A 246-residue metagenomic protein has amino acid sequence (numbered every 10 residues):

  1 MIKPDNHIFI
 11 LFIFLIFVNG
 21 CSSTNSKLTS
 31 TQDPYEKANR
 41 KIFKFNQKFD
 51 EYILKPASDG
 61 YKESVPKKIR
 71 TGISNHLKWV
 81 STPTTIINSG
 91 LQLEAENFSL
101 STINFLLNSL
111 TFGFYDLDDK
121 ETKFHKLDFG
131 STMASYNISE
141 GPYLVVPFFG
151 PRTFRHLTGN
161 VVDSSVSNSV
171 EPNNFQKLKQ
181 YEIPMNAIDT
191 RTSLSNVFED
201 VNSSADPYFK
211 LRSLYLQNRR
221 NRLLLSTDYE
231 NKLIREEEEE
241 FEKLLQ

Functional and structural regions predicted by a protein language model:
M1-F9: Bacterial N-terminal signal peptides that target proteins for export
K27-I53: Post-signal peptide N-terminal segment of mature Sec-exported envelope proteins
Y52, A57-K68: Membrane interface segments of multi-pass transport proteins and intramembrane proteases
R70-H76: Beta-rich strand-turn-strand
W79-F154: Mid-length scaffold segments of soluble, non-membrane domains
M133-Q246: A structured, mid-to-C-terminal "fold-capping" secondary-structure block
